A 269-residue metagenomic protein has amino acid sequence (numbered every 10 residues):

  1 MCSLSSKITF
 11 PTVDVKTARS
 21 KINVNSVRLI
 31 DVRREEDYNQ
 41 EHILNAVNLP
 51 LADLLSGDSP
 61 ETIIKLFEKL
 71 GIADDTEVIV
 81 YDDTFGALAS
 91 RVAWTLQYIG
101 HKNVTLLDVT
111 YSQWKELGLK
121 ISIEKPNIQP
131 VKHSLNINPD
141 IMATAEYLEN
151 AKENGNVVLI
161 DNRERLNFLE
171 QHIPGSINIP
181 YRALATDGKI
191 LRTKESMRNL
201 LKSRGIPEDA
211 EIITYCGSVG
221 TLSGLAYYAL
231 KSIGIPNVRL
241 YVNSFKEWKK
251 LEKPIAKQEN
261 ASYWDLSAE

Functional and structural regions predicted by a protein language model:
M1-Q40, G86, D108-E170, A256-E269: Flexible, polar/low-complexity N-terminal or interdomain linker segments that lie immediately upstream of folded
C2-T9, L54-A143, E211, C216-F245: Thiolate-centered catalytic microenvironments shared by cysteine-dependent enzyme domains
L29, A46-N48, V104-L106, L159 (+2 more regions): Conserved beta-strand scaffold positions in the cores of enzyme catalytic domains, especially in NTP/NDP-utilizing
L44-D58, P180-K189: Acidic/glycine-enriched edge-of-secondary-structure segments
A46, L96, S176, L230 (+1 more regions): Terminal peptide-recognition signature
G57-F67, T193-E208: Append "and occasionally in soluble cytosolic enzymes with long acidic Gly/Pro-rich linkers
A151-L200: A mid-sequence, solvent-exposed acidic-amphipathic segment
R239-D265: Cysteine-dependent PTP/DSP-like catalytic domain, specifically the C-terminal lobe
